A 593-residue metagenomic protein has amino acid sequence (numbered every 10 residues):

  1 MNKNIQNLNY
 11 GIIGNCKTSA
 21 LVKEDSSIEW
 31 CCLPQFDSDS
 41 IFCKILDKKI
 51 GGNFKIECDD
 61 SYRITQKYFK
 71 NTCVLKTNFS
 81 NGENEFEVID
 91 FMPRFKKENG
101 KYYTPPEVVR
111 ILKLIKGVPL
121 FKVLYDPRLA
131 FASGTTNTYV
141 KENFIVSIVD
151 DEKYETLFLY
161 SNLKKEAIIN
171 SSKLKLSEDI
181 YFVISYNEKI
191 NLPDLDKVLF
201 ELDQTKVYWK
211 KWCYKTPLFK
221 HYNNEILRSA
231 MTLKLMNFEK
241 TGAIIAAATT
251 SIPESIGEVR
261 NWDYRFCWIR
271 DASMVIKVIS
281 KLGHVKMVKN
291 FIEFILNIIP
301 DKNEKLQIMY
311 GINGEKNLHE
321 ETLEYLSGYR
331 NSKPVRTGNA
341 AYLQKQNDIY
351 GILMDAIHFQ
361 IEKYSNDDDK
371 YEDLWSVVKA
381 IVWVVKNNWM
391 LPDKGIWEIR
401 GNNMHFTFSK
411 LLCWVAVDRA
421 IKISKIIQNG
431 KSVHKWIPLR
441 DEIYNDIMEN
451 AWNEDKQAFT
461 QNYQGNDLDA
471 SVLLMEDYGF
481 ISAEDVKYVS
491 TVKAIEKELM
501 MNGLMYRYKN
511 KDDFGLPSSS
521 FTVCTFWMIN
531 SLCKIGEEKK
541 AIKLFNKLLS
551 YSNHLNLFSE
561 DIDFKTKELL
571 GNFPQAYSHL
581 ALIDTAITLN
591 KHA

Functional and structural regions predicted by a protein language model:
M1-A593: Acidic, mature catalytic/reactive cores of soluble proteins
